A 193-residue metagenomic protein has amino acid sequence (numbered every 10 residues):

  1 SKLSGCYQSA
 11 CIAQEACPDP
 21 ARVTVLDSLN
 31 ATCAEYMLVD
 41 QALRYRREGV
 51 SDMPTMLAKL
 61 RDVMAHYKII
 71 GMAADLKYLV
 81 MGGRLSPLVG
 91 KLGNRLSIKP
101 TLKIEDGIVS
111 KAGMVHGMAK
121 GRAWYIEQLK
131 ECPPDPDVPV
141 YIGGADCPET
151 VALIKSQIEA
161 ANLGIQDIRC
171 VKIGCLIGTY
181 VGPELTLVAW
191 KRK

Functional and structural regions predicted by a protein language model:
K2-T24, N30-K193: Mixed-charge interfacial surface used for oligomerization/domain docking and macromolecular partner engagement
